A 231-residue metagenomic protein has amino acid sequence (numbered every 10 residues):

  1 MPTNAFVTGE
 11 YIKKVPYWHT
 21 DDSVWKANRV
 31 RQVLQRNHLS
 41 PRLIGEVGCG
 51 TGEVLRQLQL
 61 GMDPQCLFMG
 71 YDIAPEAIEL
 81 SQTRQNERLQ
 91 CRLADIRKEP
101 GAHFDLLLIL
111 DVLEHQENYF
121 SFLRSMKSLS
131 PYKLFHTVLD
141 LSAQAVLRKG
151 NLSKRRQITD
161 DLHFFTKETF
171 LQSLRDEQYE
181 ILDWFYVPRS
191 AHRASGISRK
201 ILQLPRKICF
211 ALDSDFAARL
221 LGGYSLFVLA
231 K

Functional and structural regions predicted by a protein language model:
M1-H103, L110, F120-L123, Q157-E168 (+5 more regions): Conserved N-terminal segment of class I S-adenosyl-L-methionine
P100, Q116-E117, L174: Activation segment
D111, H115: A short His-aromatic
E117, A143-Q144, H192: Glycine/Thr-rich phosphate-binding loops of Rossmann-like dinucleotide-binding domains
F120-L134: A short glycine-rich, Lys/Arg-flanked "PGG" loop and its adjoining helix->strand segment in the class I
H136-D161: Short, glycine-/aromatic-enriched active-site segment of Class I SAM-dependent methyltransferases
V146-R148, A194-I197: Short secondary-structure transition/capping segments
S173, E177-Y179: A structural motif corresponding to the C-terminal end of an alpha-helix and its immediate exit/capping segment
